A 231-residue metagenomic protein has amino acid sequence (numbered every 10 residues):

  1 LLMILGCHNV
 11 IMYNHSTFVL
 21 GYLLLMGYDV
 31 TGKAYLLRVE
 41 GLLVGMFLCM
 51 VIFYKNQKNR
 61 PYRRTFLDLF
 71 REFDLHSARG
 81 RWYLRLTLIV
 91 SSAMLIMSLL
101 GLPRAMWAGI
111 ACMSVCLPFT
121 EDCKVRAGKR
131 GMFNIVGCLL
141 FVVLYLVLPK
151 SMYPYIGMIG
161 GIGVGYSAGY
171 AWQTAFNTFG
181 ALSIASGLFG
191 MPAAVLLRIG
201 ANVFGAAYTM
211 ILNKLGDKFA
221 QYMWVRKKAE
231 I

Functional and structural regions predicted by a protein language model:
L2-F176, I184-I231: Alpha-helical transmembrane segments and their membrane-interface boundaries that form or gate the permeation pathway
